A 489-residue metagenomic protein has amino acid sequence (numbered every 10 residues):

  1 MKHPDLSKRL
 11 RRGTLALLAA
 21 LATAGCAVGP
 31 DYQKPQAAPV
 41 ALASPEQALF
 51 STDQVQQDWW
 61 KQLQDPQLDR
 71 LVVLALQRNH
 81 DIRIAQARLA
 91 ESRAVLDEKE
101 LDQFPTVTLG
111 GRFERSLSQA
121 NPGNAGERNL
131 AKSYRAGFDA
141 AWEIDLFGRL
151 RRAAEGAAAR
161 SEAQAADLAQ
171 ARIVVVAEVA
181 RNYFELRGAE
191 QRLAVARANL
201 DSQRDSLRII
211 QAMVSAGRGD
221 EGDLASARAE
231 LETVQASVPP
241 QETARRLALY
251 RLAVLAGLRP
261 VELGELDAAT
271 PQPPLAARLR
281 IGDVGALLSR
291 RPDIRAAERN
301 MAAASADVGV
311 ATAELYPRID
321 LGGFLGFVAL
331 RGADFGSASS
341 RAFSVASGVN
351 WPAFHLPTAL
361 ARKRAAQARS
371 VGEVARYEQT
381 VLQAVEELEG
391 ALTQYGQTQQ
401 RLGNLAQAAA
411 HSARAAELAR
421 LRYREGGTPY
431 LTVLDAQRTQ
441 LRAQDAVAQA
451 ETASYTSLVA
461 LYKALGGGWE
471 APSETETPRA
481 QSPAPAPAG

Functional and structural regions predicted by a protein language model:
K2-Q77, Y134, A158, E242-S289 (+3 more regions): Terminal intrinsically disordered/low-complexity segments used for targeting and assembly
V28-P35, D58, P66-V73, R78 (+7 more regions): Small/polar-residue-enriched beta-strand and adjacent coil segments characteristic of outer-membrane beta-barrel
L89-E91, L96-E98, F113, A154 (+26 more regions): Heptad-repeat amphipathic alpha-helical coiled-coil interaction surface used for oligomerization/assembly
L150, A165-D283, Q394, T398 (+4 more regions): Periplasmic alpha-helical coiled-coil/stalk elements that build and connect Gram-negative outer-membrane
V214-R218, Y423-G427, A464-G468: A short glycine-centered flexible hinge/capping loop motif at secondary-structure junctions
G217-D220, A384, A391, G426-Y430: Alpha-helical heptad-repeat coiled-coil segments that mediate oligomerization/polymerization in large
L287, L321, V349, A366 (+11 more regions): Hydrophobic, well-ordered secondary-structure elements that form the walls of internal hydrophobic environments
